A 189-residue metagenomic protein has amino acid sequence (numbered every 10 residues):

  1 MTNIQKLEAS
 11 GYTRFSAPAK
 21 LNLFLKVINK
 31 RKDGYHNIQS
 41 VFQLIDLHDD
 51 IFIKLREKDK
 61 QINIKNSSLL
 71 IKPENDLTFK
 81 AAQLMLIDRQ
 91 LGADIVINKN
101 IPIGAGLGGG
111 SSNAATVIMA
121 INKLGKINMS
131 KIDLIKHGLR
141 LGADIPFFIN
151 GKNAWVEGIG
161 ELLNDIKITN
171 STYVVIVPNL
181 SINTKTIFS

Functional and structural regions predicted by a protein language model:
T2-S16, N22-S40, I127-S189: ATP-dependent small-molecule kinase catalytic core of the GHMP/sugar-kinase superfamily and closely related
L7-L91: N-terminal beta-alpha supersecondary unit
I28, K58, L69, N100-P102 (+2 more regions): Residue-level signature for short turns and capping positions that connect secondary-structure elements
I38, I64, L70-I71, I103 (+3 more regions): Short clusters of hydrophobic/aromatic residues that line enzyme substrate/ligand-binding pockets
L84, D88, A120-L124, R140: Active-site catalytic microenvironments for nucleophilic, acid-base chemistry
A93-G106: Short pre-catalytic strand/loop immediately N-terminal to key active-site residues, enriched for Gly-Thr
A105-I135, F147: DPxDG-like acidic metal-binding loop motif
